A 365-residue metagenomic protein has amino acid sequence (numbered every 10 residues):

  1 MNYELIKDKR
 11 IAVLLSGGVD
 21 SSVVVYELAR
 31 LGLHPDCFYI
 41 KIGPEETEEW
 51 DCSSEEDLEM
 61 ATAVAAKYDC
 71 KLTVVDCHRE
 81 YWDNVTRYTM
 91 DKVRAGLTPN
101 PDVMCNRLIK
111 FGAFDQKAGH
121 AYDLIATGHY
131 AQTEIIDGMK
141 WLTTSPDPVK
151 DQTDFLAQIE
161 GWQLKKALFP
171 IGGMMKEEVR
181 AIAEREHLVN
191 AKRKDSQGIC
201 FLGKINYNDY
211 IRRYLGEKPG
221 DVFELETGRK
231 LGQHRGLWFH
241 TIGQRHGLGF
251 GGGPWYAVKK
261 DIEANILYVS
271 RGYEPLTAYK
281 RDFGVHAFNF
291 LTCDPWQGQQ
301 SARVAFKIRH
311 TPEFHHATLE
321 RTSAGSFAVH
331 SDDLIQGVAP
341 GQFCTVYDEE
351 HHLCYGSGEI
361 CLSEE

Functional and structural regions predicted by a protein language model:
M1-Q158, K176-E178, E184: ATP-dependent adenylation/nucleotidyltransferase module used to activate substrates
A126-Q132, W141-E365: AMP-forming adenylation/ATP pyrophosphatase catalytic core
